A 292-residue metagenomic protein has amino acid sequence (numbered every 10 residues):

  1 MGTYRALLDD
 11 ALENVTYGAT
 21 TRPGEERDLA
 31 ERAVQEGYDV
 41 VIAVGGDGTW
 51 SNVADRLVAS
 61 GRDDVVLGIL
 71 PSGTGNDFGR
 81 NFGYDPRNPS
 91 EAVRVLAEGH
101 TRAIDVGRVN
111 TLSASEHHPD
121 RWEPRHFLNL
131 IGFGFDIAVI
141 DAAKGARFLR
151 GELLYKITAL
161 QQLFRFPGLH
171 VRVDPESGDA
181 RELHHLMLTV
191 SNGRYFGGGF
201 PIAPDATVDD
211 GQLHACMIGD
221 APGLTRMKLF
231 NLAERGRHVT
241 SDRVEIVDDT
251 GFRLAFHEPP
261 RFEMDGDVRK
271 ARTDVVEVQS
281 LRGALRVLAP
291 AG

Functional and structural regions predicted by a protein language model:
M1-V44, S51, D55-R56: ATP/NTP phosphate-donor binding region
G2, T20, V58-L186: Catalytic core of DAGKc-family lipid kinases
G2-A6, V34, V58-A59, K144-R147 (+3 more regions): Short, solvent-exposed amphipathic alpha-helical segments in soluble enzyme and RNA/protein-processing domains
G46-T49, S72-G75, F133-F135, G193-R194 (+1 more regions): Short glycine-rich anion-binding loops that position phosphate/pyrophosphate groups of nucleotides and phosphorylated
N52-D55, G79-R80, G199-F200, M227: Short glycine-/acidic-enriched loop or helix-start segments at secondary-structure transitions that form or flank
G132, D136, T189-A203, D267-V268: Glycine-rich phosphate/pyrophosphate-binding beta-alpha loops
P175-E182, P201, T207-V208, M217-G292: ATP/nucleoside-binding phosphotransfer catalytic cores, i.e., glycine-rich phosphate-binding loops
